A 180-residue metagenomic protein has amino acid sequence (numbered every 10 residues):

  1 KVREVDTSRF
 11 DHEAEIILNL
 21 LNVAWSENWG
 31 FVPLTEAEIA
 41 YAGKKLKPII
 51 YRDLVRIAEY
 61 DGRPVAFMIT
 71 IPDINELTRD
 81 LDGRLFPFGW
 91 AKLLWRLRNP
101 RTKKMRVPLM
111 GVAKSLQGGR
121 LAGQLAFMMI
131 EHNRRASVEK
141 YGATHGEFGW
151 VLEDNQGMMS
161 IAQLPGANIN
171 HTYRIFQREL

Functional and structural regions predicted by a protein language model:
R3-K114: A conserved beta-strand-loop-helix scaffold within acyl/acetyltransferase catalytic domains
V32, L81-P165: Acyl-donor binding region in acyl/amide transferases
G166-E179: Conserved catalytic-core motifs of GNAT/GCN5-like acyltransferases
